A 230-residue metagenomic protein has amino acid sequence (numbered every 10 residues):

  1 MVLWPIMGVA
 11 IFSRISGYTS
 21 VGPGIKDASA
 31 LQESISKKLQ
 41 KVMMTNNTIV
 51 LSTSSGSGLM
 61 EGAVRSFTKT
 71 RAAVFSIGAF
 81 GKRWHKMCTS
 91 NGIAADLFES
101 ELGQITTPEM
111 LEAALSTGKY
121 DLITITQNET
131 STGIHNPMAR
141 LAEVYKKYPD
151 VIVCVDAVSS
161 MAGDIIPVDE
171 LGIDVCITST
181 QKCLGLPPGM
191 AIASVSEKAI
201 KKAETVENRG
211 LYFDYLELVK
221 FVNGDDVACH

Functional and structural regions predicted by a protein language model:
M1-T19: N-terminal glycine-rich, Lys/His-bearing helix-loop that initiates the first secondary-structure elements of many
S13-G62, R83-T89: Conserved N-terminal alpha-helix of the aminotransferase class I/II PLP-enzyme fold
V50-S55, S76-I77, S159: Active-site nucleophile and cofactor-binding loops and adjacent substrate-binding regions of central metabolic enzymes
F67-K82: Conserved PLP-anchoring active-site segment centered on the Schiff-base-forming lysine
F98-Q104: Short beta->alpha junction loops
T106-S160, V175: Active-site phosphate-binding strand-loop segment of PLP-dependent enzymes
D169-Q181: Conserved active-site segment immediately N-terminal to the catalytic lysine that forms the internal aldimine
Q181-H230: Active-site C-terminal subdomain of aminotransferase-like
